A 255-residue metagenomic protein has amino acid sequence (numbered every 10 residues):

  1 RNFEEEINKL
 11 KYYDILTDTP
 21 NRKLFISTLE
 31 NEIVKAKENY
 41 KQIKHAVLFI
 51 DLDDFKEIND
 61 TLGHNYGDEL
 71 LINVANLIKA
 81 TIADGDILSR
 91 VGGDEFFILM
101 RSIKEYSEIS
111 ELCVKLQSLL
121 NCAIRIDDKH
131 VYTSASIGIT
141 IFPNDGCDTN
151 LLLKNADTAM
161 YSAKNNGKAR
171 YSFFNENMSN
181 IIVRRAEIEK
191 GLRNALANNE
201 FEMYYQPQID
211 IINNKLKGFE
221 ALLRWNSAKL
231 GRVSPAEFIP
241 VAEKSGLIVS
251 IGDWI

Functional and structural regions predicted by a protein language model:
F3-E6, L10, I181, I188: Amphipathic coiled-coil signal-transmission "stalk" helices
N8-A46, D53-A83, S89-I98, K104-V114 (+4 more regions): Conserved long alpha-helical elements within nucleotide-processing catalytic cores of c-di-GMP signaling and class III
L24, K44, A169, K217-E220 (+2 more regions): Short beta-strand edge/capping elements of PAS-family sensory modules
T28, N177, I181-V241: Active-site core of bacterial EAL-family cyclic-dinucleotide phosphodiesterase domains
A46-D51, L88, M203, E220: Active-site-flanking beta-strand signature of metal-NTP-handling nucleotidyl enzymes and homologous cyclase-like
L88, K115, L119, R125 (+6 more regions): Cyclic nucleotide signaling catalytic output domains
L99-I109, D127-H130, A135-L152, N177-N180 (+2 more regions): Catalytic strand-loop-helix junctions within cyclic-nucleotide turnover domains
I255: Conserved catalytic/binding loops enriched for acidic/polar residues
